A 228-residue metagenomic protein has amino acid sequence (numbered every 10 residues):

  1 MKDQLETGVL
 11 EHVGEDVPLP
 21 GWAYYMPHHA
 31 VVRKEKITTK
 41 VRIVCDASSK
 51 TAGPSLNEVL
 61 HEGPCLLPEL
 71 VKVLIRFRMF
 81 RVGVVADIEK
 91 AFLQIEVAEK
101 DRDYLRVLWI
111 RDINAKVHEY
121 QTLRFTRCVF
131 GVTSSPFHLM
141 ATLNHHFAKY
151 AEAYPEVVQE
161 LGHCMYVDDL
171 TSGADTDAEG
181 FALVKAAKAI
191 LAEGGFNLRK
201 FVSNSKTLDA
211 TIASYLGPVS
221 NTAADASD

Functional and structural regions predicted by a protein language model:
M1-D228: Conserved acidic
